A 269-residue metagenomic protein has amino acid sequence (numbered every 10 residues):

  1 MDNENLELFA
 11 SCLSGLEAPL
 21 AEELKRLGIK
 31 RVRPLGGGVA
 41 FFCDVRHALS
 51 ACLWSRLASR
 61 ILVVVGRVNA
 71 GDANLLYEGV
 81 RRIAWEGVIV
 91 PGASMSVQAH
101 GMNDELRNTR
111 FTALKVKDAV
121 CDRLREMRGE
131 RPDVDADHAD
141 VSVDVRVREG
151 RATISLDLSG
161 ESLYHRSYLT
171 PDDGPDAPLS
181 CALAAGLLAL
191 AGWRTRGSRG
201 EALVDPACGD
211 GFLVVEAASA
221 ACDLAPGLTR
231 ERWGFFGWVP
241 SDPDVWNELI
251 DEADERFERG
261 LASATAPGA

Functional and structural regions predicted by a protein language model:
D2-V141, E149-R151, L158-G160, H165-D173: Accessory substrate-recognition/RNA-binding modules or partner subunits associated with SAM-dependent
T109-T112, T153, T170, T195 (+2 more regions): Residue-identity detector for threonine
A152-I154, G211: Conserved active-site beta-strand-loop modules that form the wall/rim of enzyme catalytic pockets and either contain
P175, L179-A269: Conserved S-adenosyl-L-methionine
